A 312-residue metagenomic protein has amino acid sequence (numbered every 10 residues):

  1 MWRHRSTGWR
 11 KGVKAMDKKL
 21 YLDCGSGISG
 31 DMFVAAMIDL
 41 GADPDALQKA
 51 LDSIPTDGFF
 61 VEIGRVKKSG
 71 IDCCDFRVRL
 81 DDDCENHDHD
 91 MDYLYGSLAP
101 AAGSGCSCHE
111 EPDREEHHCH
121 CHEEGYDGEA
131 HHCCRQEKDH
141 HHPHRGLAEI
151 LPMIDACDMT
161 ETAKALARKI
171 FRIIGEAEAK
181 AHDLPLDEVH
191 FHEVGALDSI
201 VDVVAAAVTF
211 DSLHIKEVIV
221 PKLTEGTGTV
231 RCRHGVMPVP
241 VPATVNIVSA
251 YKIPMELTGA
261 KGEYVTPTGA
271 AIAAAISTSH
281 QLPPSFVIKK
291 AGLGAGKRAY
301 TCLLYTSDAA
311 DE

Functional and structural regions predicted by a protein language model:
W2-A15: Short, Lys/Arg-enriched N-terminal segments with co-localized hydrophobic residues within the first ~10-30 amino acids
M16-D17, S29, D72, P185-D187 (+3 more regions): Short coil/turn connectors at secondary-structure junctions
M16-K19, A181-H192, G226-T227, Y251-L257: Glycine/charged-rich beta-loop-alpha catalytic/anionic-binding loops adjacent to active sites
K18-I38, A42, A46, I150-P152 (+6 more regions): N-terminal loops that bind phosphate or other acidic moieties and the adjacent beta-alpha structural core
G27, F76, D198, A273: Divalent metal-coordination and catalytic microenvironments
D39-A181, V241, A250-M255, K261 (+2 more regions): Glycine-rich nucleotide/cofactor/substrate-binding loop typically near the N-terminus or early in the first domain
V218-L304: Mobile "lid/hinge" segments at catalytic clefts and subdomain interfaces of large enzymes
Y305-A310: Conserved small/polar residues in nucleotide/adenosyl-binding loops
